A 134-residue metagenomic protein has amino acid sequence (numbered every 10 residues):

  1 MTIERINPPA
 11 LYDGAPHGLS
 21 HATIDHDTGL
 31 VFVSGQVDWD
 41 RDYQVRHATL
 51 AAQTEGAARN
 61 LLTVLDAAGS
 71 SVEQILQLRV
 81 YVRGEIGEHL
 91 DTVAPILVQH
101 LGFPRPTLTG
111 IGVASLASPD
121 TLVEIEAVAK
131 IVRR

Functional and structural regions predicted by a protein language model:
M1-R59, T63-L76, R83-R134: N-terminal presequence-like segments and the immediate start of the first folded domain
